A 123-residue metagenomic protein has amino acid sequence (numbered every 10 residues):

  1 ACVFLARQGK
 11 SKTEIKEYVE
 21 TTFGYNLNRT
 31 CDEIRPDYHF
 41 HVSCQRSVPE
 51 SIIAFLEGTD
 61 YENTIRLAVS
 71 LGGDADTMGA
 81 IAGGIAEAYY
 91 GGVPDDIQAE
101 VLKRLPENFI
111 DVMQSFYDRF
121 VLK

Functional and structural regions predicted by a protein language model:
A1-G58, N63-L71, G84-A88: Amphipathic alpha-helical interface segments
E50-K123: Catalytic phosphate/nucleotide-handling subdomain of diverse soluble enzymes
